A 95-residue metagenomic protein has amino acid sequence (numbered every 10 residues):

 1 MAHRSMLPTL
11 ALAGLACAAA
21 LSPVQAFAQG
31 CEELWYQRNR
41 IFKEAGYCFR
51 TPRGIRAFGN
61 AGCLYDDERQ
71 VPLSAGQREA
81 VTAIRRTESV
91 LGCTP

Functional and structural regions predicted by a protein language model:
M1-A13: Bacterial N-terminal signal peptides that target proteins for export
F27-P95: Post-signal/leader-peptide non-cytosolic segments of secretory proteins
